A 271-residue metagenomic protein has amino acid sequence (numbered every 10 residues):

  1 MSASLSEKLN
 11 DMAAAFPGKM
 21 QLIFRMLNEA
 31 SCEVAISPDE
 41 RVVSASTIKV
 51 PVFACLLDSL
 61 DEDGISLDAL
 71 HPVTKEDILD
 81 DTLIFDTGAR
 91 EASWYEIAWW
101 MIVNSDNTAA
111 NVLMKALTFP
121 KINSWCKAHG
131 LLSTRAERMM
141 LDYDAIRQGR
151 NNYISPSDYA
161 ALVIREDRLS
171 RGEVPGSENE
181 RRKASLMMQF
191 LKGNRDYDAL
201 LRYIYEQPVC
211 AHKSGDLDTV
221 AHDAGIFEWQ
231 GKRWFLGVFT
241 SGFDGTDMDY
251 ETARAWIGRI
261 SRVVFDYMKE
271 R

Functional and structural regions predicted by a protein language model:
M1-D11, F16, E33, D167-Y197 (+1 more regions): Structured C-terminal helix/loop/strand segments within mature extracytoplasmic catalytic/sensor domains
P17-R41: Short, conserved catalytic-motif segment at the N-terminal edge
K19, M114-S170: Mid-domain, small-residue-enriched loop/turn segments at the edges of structured enzyme/sensor domains
A35-P38, S93-E96, N104-A109, M139-R147 (+1 more regions): Flexible glycine/proline-enriched surface loops and loop-helix/loop-strand junctions
V43-H71, L236: Active-site SXXK
A54-E62, K115, A161-R168, S241 (+1 more regions): Short glycine/serine- and small hydrophobic-enriched flexible loop segments
E62-T87: Short, glycine/proline-biased beta-turn/loop segments that scaffold the active-site neighborhood
I78-V112, N152: Conserved catalytic neighborhood of penicillin-recognizing serine enzymes
